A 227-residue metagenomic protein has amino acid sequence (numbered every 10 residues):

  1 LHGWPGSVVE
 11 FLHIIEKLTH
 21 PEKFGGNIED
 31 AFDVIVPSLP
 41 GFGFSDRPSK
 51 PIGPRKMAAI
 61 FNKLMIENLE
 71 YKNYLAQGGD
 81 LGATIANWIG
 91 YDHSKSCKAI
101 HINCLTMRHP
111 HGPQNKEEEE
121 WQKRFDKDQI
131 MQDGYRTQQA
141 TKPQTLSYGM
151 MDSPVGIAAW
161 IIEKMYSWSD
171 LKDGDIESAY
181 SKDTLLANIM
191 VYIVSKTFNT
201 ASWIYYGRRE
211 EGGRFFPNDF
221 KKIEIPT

Functional and structural regions predicted by a protein language model:
L1-M151, G156-A158, E163-S169, E177 (+3 more regions): Catalytic cores of eukaryotic secretory-pathway lumenal/extracellular enzymes that build and remodel glycoconjugates
P154-I157, K182-L186: P-loop NTPase catalytic cores that bind/hydrolyze ATP
Y192: Acidic, glycine-rich loop-and-strand cores that form catalytic or ligand-binding grooves in diverse globular domains
